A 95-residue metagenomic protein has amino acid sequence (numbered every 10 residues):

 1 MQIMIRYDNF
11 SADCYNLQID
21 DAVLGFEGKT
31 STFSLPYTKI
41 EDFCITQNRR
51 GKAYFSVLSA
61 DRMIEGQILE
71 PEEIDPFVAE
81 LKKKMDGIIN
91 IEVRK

Functional and structural regions predicted by a protein language model:
M1-F10: The phosphoinositide-binding surface of pleckstrin homology
Q2, L35-K95: Acidic, Ser/Thr- and proline-rich intrinsically disordered linker/docking segments of eukaryotic scaffolds
M4, V23-G25, S56: Residue-level detector of beta-strand face positions
S11-R49: Phosphoinositide-binding peripheral membrane targeting modules
